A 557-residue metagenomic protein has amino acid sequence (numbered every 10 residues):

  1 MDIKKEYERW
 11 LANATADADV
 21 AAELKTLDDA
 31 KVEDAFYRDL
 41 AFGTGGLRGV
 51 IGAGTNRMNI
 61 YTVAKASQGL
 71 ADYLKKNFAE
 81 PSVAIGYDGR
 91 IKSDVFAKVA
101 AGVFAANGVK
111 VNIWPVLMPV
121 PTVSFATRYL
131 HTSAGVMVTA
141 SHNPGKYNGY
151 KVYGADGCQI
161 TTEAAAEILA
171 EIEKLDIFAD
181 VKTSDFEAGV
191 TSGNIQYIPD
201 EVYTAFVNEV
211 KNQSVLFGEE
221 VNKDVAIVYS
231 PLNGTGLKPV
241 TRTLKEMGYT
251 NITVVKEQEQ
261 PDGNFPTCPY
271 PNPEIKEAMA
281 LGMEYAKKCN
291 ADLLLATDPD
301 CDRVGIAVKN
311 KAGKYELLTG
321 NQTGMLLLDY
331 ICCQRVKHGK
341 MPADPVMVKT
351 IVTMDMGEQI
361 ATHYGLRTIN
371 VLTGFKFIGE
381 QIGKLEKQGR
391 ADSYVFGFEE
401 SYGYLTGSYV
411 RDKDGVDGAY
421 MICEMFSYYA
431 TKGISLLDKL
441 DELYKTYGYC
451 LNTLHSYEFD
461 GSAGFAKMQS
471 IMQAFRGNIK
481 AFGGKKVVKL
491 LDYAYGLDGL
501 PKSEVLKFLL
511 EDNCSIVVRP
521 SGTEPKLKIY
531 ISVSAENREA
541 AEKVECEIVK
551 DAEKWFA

Functional and structural regions predicted by a protein language model:
D2-A100, N107, A188-V190, I195-D224 (+1 more regions): An N-terminal, well-structured beta->alpha segment
A14, K31-F36, L40, N148-A280 (+1 more regions): Gly/Ser/Thr-enriched, mixed-charge loops and adjacent short helices that form phosphate/oxyanion-binding elements
F36-N56, A140-S141, I227, P231-T243 (+4 more regions): Conserved phosphate/anionic-ligand binding catalytic regions in large, soluble enzymes, centered on
S82-D88, A226-Y229, L405, S532: Short glycine-rich or small-residue beta-strand-to-loop segments that form or flank ligand, phosphate, metal/Fe-S
A84-Y147, E246-G305: N-terminal small/polar loop signature for handling phosphorylated ligands or for N-terminal nucleophile
Y153-T183, N321-D344, K349-E358, S427: Glycine-rich phosphate-binding loop plus the immediately following alpha-helix
K287, A291-L293, K314-E316, Q334-R519 (+3 more regions): Phosphate-binding and adjacent anionic-ligand microenvironments
